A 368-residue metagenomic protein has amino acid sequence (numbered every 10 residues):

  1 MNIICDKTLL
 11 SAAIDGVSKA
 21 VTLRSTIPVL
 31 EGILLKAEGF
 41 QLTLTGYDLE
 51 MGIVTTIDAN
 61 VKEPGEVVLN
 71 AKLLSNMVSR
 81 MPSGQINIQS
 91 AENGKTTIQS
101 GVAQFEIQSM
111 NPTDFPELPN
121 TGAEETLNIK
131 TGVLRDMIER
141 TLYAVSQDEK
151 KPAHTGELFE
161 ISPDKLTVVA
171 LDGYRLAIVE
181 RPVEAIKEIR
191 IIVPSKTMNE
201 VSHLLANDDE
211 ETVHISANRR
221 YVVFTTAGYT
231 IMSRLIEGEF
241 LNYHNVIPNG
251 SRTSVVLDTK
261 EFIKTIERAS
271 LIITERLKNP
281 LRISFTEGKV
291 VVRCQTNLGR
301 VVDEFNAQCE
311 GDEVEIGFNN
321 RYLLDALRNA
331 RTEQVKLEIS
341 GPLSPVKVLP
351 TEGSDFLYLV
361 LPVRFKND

Functional and structural regions predicted by a protein language model:
M1-D368: Structural preference for solvent-exposed beta-strand-turn elements and adjacent flexible terminal/loop segments within
